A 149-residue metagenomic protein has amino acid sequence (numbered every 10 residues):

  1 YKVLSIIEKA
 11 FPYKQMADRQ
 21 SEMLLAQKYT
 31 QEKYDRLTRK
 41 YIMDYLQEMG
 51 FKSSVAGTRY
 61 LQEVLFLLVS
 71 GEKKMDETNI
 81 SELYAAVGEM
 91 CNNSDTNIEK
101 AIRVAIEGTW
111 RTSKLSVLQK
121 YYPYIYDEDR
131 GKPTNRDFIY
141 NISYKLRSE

Functional and structural regions predicted by a protein language model:
K2-Q15, Q20: Receiver (REC) domain switch/output surface
A10, L115-S116, P133-T134: Short alpha-helix boundary/capping motifs
A26-Y121, I125-D129: C-terminal output/effector regions of signal-responsive regulators
Y121, T134-R136, Y140-S143: Terminal-proximal interaction/regulatory segments of ATP-powered molecular machines
